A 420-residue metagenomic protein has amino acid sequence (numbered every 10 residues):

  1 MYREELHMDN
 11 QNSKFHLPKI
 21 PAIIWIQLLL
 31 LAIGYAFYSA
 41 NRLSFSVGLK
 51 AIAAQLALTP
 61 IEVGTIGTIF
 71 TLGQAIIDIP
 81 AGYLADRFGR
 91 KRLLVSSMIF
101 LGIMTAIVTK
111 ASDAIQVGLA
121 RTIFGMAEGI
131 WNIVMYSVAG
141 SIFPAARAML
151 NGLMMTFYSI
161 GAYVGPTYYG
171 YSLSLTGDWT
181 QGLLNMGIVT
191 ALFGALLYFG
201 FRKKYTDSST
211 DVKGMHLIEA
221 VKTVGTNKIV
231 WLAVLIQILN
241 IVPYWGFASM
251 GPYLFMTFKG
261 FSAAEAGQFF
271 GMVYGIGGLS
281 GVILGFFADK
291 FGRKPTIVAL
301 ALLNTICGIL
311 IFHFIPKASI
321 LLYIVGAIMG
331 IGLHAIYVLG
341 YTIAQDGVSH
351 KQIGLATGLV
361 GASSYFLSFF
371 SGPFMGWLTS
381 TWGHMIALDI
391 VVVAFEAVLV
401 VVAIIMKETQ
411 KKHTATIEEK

Functional and structural regions predicted by a protein language model:
Q11-I20, Y205-A233: Juxtamembrane intracellular "pre-TM" segments in multi-pass secondary transporters
F45-S46, I229-G281: Extracytoplasmic gate region of multi-pass secondary transporters
I76-S112: Conserved MFS/SLC helix-loop-helix module at the cytosolic interface between two early adjacent transmembrane helices
R87-S97, K290-A301: Cytoplasmic membrane-interface "Motif A"-like loop-to-helix N-cap segments of 12-TM Major Facilitator Superfamily
A120-Y158: Cytoplasmic helix-loop-helix junction between adjacent transmembrane helices in 12-TM secondary transporters
L150-F201: Helix-loop-helix hairpin linking two adjacent transmembrane segments in secondary transporters
R293-I343: C-terminal transmembrane helical hairpin of 12-TM major facilitator-type secondary transporters
Q345-W382: A late C-terminal transmembrane helix in Major Facilitator Superfamily
